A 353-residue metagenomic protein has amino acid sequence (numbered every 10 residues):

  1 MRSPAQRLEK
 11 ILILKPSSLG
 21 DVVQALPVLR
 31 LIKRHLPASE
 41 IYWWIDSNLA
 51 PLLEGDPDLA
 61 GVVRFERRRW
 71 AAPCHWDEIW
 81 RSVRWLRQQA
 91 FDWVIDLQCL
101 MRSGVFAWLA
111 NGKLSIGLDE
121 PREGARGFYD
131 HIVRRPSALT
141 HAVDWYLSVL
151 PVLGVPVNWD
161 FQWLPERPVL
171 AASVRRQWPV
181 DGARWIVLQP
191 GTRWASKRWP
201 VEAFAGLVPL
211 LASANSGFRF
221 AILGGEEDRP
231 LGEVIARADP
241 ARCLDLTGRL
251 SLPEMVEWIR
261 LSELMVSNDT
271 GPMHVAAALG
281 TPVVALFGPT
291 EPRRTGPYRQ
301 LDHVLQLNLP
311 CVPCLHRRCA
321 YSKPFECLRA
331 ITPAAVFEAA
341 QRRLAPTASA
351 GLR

Functional and structural regions predicted by a protein language model:
M1-R353: Catalytic machinery of carbohydrate-active enzymes, primarily nucleotide-sugar-dependent glycosyltransferases
